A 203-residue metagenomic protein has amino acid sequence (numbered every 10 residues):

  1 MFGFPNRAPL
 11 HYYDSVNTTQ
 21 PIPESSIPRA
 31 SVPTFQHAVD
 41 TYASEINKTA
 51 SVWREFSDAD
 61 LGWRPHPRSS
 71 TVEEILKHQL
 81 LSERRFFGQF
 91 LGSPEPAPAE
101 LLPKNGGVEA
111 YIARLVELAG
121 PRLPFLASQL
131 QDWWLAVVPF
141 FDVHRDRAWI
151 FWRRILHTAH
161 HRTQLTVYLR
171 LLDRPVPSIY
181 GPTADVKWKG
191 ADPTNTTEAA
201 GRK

Functional and structural regions predicted by a protein language model:
H11-Y12: Short, positively charged and aromatic/hydrophobic N-terminal segments
N17-S25, V39-A43, N47-A50, D60-L101 (+1 more regions): Short, contiguous alpha-helical
A38, Y42, V108-A119, F151-R154: Hydrophobic packing residues in well-ordered alpha-helices of helical domains and bundles
W53: His/Met- and acidic-residue-enriched segments that coordinate or traffic transition-metal cofactors and support
G88-Q129: Helix-adjacent hinge/juxtasegments
L126-F141: Acidic catalytic patch
